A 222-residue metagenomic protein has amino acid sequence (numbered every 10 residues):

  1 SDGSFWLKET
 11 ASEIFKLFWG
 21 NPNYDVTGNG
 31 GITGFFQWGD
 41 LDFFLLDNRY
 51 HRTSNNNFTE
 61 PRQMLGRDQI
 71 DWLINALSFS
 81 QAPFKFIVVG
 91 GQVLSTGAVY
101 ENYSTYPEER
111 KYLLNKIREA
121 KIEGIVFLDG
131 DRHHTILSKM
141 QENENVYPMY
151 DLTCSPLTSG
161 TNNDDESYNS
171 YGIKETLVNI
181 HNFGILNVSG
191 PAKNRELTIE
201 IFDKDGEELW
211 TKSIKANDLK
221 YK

Functional and structural regions predicted by a protein language model:
S1-K222: Metal-dependent phosphoester/phosphodiester hydrolase catalytic core
